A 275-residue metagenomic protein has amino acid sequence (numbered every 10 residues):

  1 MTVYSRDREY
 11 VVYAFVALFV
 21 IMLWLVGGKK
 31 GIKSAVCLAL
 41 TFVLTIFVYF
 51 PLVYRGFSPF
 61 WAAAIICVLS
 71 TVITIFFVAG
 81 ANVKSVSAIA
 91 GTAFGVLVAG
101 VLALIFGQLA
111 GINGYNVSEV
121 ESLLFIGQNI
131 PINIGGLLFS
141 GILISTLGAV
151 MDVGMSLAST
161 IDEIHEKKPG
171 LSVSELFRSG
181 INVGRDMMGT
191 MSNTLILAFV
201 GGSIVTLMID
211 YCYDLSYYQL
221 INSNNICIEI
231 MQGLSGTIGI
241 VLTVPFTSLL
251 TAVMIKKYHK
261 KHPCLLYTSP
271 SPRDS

Functional and structural regions predicted by a protein language model:
M1-V11: Extended, hydrophilic extramembrane loops/domains of integral membrane proteins
D7-R8, R55, P59, G180-T194 (+1 more regions): Loop-to-transmembrane-helix entry motif
V16-F125, I132-S145: Transmembrane alpha-helical segments that form the functional core of multipass membrane systems
K33-S34, K84, L104, M155-D162 (+3 more regions): Short helix-terminus and kink motifs of transmembrane alpha helices, predominantly at the cytoplasmic interface
L97, V101, I134, T146-V153 (+2 more regions): Hydrophobic transmembrane alpha-helical segments of multi-pass transport and channel proteins
L104-D214, Y218-N222: Generic detector of multi-pass transmembrane helix bundles and their immediately adjacent loops in polytopic membrane
D186, A198-V200, I204-L266: Hydrophobic alpha-helical transmembrane segments of membrane transport and translocation systems, primarily multi-pass
Y267-D274: Conserved small/polar residues in nucleotide/adenosyl-binding loops
